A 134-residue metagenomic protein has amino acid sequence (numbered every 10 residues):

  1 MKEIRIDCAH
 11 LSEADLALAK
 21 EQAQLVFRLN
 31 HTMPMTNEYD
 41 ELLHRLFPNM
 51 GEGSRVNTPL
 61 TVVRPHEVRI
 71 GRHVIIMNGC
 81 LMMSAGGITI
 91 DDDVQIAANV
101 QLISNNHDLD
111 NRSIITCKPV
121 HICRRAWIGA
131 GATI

Functional and structural regions predicted by a protein language model:
M1-G53: Terminal amphipathic alpha-helical/low-complexity segments used for targeting or macromolecular assembly
H10, H66, G86, S113: Solvent-exposed, flexible loop/coil residues
E52, N57-T58, V63-R64, G71-R72 (+8 more regions): Left-handed beta-helix
H107: Histidine-centered active-site/metal-ligand motif
N111-C117: Flexible, gly/pro- and Lys/Arg-enriched active-site loops
A132-I134: Short, intrinsically disordered, charge-balanced linker/junction segments flanking boundaries in proteins
